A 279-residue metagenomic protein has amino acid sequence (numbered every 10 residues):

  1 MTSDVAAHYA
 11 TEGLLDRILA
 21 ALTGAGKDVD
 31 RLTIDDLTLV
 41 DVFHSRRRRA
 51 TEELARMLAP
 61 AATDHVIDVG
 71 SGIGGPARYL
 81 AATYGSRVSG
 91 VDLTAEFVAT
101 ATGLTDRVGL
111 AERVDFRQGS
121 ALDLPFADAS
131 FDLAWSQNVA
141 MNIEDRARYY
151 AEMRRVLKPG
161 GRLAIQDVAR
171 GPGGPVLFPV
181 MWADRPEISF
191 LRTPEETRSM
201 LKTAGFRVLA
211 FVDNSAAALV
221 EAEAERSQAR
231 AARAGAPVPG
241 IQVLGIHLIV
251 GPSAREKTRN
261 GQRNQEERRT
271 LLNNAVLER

Functional and structural regions predicted by a protein language model:
M1-G24: N-terminal auxiliary segments of SAM/dcSAM-dependent transferases
A10-D16, V212-N264, R268-L271: C-terminal helical/coil "lid" or tail adjacent to the Rossmann-like core of SAM-dependent
D28, H44-A62: Conserved alpha-helix/loop element of class I SAM-dependent methyltransferases that forms part of the SAM/SAH-binding
H65-V69, I73-D123: Class I SAM-dependent methyltransferase SAM/SAH-binding core
L122-L133: A short acidic, Gly/Pro-enriched loop at the edge of an enzyme's catalytic core that lines a small-molecule cofactor
A147-R162: A short glycine-rich, Lys/Arg-flanked "PGG" loop and its adjoining helix->strand segment in the class I
V168-I188: Short, glycine-/aromatic-enriched active-site segment of Class I SAM-dependent methyltransferases
S189-G205: Short alpha-helix
